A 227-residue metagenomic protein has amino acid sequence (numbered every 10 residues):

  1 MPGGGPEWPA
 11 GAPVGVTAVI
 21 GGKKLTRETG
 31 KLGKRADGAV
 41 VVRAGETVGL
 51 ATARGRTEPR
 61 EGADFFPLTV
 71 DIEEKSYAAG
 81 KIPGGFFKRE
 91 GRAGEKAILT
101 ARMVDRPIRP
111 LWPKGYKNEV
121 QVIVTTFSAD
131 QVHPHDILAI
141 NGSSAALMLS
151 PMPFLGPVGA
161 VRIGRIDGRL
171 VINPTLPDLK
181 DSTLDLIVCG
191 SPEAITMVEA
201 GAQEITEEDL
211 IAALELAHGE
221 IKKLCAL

Functional and structural regions predicted by a protein language model:
P2-R35, V40: Short, Gly/Pro- and small/polar-rich lid/capping loops
K24, A36-Q121, T126-H133, P192 (+2 more regions): Glycine-rich, flexible beta-strand/loop modules in the N-terminal catalytic cores of phosphate-handling
L25-E28, R35-G38, R54-R56, R169-T175 (+1 more regions): Glycine-rich, charged/polar anion/phosphate-binding loops that engage phosphate groups from diverse ligands
G30, R35-V40, Q121, G156-A160 (+1 more regions): Gly/Lys-enriched N-terminal cap/neck module of very large, oligomeric protein machines
E119-I172: Gly/Ser-rich oxyanion-binding loop with an adjacent helix/lid that shapes the negatively charged ligand pocket
P151-L227: Mobile "lid/hinge" segments at catalytic clefts and subdomain interfaces of large enzymes
